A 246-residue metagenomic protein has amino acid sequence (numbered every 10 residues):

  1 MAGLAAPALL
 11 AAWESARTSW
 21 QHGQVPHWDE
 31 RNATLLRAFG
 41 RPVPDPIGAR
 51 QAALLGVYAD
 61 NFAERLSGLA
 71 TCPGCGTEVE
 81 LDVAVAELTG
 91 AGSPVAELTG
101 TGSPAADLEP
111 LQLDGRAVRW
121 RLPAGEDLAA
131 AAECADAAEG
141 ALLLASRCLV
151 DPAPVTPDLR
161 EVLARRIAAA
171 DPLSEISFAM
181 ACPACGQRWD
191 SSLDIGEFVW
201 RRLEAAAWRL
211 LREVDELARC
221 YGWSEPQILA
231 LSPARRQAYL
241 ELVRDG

Functional and structural regions predicted by a protein language model:
M1-G246: Long C-terminal interaction/binding lobes of large macromolecular proteins
